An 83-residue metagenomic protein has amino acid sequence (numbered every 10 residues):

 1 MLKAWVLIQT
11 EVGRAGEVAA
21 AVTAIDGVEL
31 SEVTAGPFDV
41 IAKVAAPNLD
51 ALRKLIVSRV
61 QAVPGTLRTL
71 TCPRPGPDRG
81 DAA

Functional and structural regions predicted by a protein language model:
M1-A83: A compositional/biophysical signature of low hydrophobicity enriched in polar/charged and small residues
